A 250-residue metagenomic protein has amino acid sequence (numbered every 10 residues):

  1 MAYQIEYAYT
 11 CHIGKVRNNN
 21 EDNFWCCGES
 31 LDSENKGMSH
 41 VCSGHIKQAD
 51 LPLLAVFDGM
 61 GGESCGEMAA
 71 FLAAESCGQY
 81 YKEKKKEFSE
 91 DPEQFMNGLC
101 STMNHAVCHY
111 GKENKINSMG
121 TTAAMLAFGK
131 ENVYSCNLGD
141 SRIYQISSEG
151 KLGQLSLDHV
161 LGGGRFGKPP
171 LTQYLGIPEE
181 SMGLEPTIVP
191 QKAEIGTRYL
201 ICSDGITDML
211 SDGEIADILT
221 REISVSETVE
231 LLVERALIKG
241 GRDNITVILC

Functional and structural regions predicted by a protein language model:
M1-C250: PP2C/PPM-type serine/threonine phosphatase catalytic domain
